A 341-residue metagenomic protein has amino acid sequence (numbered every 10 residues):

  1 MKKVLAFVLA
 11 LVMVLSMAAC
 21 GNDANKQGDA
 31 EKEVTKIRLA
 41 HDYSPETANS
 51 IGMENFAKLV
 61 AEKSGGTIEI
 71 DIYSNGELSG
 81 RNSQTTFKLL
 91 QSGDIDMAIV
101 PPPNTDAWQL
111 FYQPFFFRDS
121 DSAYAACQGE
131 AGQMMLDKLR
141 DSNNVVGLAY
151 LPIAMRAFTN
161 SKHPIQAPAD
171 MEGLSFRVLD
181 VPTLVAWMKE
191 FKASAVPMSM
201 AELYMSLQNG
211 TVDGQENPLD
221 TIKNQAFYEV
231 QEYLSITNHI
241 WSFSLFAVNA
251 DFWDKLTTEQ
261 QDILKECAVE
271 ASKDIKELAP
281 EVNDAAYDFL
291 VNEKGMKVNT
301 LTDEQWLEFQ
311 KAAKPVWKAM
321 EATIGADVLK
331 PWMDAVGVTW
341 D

Functional and structural regions predicted by a protein language model:
M1-L9: Positively charged n-region of N-terminal signal peptides that target proteins for export
L9-A10, A268: Enrichment for repetitive, rod-forming helical segments
S16-A19: C-terminal motif of bacterial Sec signal peptides marking the signal peptidase cleavage site
G21-S120, R140-D141, V146-D341: N-terminal secretory/targeting leader peptides
A125-N144, Y150: Hinge/lid segment of periplasmic solute-binding proteins
